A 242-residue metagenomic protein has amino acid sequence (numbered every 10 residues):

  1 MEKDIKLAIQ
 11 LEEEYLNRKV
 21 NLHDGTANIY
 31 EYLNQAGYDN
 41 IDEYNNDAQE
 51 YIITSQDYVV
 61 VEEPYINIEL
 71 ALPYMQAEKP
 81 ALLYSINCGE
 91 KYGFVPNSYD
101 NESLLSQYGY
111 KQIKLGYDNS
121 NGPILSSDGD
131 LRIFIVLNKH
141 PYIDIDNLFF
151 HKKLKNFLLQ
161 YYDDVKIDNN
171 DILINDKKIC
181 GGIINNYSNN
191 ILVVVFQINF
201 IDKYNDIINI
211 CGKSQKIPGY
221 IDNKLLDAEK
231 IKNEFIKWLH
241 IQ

Functional and structural regions predicted by a protein language model:
E2-R18, G25, N45, Q49-L125 (+2 more regions): Active-site loop/lid in soluble adenylation, ligation, and acyl-transfer enzymes
I5-L7, E14-K19, E50, N138-K166 (+1 more regions): Long, positively charged amphipathic alpha-helical accessory segments at protein N-termini or as interdomain linkers
N40: RNase H-like, Mg2+-dependent phosphodiesterase core, and more generally RNA phosphate-backbone-engaging helix-loop
I53, V59-V61, A71, N175-I179 (+3 more regions): Surface-exposed interaction regions that form or flank ligand-binding interfaces
L125-K139, I191: DPxDG-like acidic metal-binding loop motif
K166-N185: Beta-rich nucleic-acid/ligand-interaction surfaces
